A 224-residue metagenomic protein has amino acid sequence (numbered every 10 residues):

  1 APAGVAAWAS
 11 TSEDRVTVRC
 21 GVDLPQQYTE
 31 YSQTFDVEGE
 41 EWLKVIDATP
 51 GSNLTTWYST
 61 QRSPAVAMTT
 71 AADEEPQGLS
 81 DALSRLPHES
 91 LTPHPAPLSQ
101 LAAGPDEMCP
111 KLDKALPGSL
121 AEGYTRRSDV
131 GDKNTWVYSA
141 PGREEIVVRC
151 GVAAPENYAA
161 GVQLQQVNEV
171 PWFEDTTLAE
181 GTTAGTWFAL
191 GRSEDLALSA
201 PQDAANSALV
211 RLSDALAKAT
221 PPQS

Functional and structural regions predicted by a protein language model:
A1-A3, L83-D132: N-terminal "mature-domain start" segment
A1-T49, A121-F188: Short, solvent-exposed recognition patches
W42-S99, A179-S224: A short, solvent-exposed beta-edge/loop patch
